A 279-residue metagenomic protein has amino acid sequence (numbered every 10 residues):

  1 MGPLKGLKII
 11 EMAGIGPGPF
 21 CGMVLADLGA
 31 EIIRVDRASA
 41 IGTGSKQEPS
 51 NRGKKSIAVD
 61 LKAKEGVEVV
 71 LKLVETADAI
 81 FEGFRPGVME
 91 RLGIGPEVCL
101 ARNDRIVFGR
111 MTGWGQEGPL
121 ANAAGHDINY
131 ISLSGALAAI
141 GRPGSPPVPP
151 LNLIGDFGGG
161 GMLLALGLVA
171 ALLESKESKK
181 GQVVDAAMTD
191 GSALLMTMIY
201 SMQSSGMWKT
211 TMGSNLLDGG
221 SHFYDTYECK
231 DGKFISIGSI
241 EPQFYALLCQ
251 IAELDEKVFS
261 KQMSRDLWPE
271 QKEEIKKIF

Functional and structural regions predicted by a protein language model:
L4, L71-E75, A123: A short, aliphatic-rich alpha-helical micro-motif
G6-M12: Beta1/beta-strand and adjacent pyrophosphate-binding region of the FAD-binding site in flavoprotein oxidoreductases
I10, S50-A101: A structured beta-alpha segment of the ubiquitous adenosine-cofactor-binding alpha/beta core
E11, D27, E31-D36, K179: Short beta-strand "acidic-cap" motif of Rossmann-like dinucleotide-binding folds
M12-A26, A38-P49: Substrate-binding/gating loop at the entrance of the active-site cleft, primarily in PLP-dependent aminotransferase-like
G14, L61, R85-P86, T112-G113 (+1 more regions): Short glycine-/small-residue-rich Rossmann-like dinucleotide-binding loops
V24, L28, E90-I235, S239-I240 (+1 more regions): Active-site-adjacent "lid/gating" segments in soluble enzymes
F223-F279: Aromatic-enriched alpha-helical interface/lid elements that frame and gate functional surfaces
